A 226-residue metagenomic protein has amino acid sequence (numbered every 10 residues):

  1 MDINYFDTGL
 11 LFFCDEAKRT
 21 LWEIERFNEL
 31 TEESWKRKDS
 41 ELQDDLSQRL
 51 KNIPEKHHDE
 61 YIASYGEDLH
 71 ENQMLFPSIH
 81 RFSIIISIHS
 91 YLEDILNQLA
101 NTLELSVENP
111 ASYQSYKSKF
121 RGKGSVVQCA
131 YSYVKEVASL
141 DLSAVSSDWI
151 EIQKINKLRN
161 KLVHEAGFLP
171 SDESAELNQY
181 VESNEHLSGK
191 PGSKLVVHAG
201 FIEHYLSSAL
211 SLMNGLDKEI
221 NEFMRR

Functional and structural regions predicted by a protein language model:
M1-I86, D94, S147-Q153, K157 (+1 more regions): Extended intrinsically disordered or low-complexity regions, especially N/C-terminal cytosolic tails and loops, rather
D94-S193: Flexible secondary-structure boundary motifs
